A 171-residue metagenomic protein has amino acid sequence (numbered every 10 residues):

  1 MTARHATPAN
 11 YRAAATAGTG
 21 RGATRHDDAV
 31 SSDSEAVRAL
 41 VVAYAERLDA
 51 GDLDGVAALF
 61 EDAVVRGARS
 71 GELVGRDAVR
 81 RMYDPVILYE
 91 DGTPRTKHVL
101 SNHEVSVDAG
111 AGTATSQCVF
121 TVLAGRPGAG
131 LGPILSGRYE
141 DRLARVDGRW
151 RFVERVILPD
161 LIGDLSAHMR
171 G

Functional and structural regions predicted by a protein language model:
T2-L59: Short, low-complexity N-terminal intrinsically disordered segments enriched in polar/charged residues
P8-Y11, T115, S136-S166: Short beta-strand edge/turn micro-motifs at domain boundaries
H26, P94-K97, G110, L131-L135: A generic structural micro-feature
A39, L100, R138: Short, conserved clusters of charged catalytic residues that mark active-site and nucleotide-handling motifs
V42-L59, L131, L135-F152: Extended hydrophobic secondary-structure segments
L53-T121: A solvent-exposed, acidic/Ser-Thr-rich amphipathic alpha-helical stretch
V122-G132, I162: Short, cysteine-centered beta-strand-loop-beta hairpins and adjacent loop/turn segments enriched in charged/polar
H168-G171: Short terminal or interdomain "cap/linker" segment that borders an active site or interface and mediates
